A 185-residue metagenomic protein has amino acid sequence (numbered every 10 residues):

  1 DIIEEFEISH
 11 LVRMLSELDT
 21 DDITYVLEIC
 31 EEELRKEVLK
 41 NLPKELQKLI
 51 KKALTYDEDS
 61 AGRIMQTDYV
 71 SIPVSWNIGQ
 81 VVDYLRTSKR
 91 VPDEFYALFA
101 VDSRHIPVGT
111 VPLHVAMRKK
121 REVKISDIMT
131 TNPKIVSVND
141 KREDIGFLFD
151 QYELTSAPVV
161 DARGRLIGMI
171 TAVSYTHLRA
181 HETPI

Functional and structural regions predicted by a protein language model:
D1-R179: Hydrophobic packing positions in regular secondary-structure scaffolds
A180-I185: A short, hydrophobic C-terminal helix/tail in secreted or cell-surface proteins
